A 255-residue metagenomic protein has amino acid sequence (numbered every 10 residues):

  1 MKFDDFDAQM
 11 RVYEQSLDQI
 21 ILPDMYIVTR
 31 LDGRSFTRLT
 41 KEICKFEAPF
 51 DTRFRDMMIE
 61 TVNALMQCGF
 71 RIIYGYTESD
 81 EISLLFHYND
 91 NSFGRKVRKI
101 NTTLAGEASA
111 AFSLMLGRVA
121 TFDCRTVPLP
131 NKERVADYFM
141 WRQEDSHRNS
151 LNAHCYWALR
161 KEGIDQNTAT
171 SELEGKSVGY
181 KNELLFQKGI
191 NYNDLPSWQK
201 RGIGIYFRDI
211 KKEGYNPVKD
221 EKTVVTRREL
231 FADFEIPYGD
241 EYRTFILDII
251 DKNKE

Functional and structural regions predicted by a protein language model:
M1-E255: Regulatory and interdomain segments flanking nucleotide-handling catalytic cores in signaling/defense enzymes
